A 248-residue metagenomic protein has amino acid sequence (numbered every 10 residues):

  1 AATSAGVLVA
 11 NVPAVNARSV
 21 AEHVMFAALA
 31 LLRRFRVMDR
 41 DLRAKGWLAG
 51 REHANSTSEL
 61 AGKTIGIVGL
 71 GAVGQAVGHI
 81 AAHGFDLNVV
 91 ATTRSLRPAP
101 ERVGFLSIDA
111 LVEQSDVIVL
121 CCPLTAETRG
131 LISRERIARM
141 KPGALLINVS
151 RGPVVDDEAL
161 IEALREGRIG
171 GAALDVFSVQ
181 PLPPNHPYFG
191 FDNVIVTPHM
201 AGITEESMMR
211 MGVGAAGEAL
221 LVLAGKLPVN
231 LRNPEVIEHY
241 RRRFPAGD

Functional and structural regions predicted by a protein language model:
A1-A10, E113, S133-E135, R139 (+1 more regions): An N-terminal-biased, well-structured beta-alpha scaffold segment characteristic of Rossmann-like dinucleotide-binding
A1-S4, R94-R102, L182-G190: Short loop/helix-cap segments at secondary-structure boundaries that form the rim of catalytic
G6-R18, S150: Short beta->alpha connector loops at strand-helix junctions that form conserved, small/polar/Pro-enriched
P13-T64, A76-I80, G84, P228-R232: Phosphate-binding beta-alpha-beta segment of Rossmann-like dinucleotide-binding domains, i.e., the NAD(P)
A27, C121-L124, N148-V149: Short, well-ordered coil/turn residues at beta-beta hairpins and beta-strand->alpha-helix junctions within
H53-P142: Rossmann-like dinucleotide/phosphate-binding beta-alpha-beta segment
G143-L145, V149-D248: Rossmann-like dinucleotide-binding domain for NAD(H)/NADP(H)
